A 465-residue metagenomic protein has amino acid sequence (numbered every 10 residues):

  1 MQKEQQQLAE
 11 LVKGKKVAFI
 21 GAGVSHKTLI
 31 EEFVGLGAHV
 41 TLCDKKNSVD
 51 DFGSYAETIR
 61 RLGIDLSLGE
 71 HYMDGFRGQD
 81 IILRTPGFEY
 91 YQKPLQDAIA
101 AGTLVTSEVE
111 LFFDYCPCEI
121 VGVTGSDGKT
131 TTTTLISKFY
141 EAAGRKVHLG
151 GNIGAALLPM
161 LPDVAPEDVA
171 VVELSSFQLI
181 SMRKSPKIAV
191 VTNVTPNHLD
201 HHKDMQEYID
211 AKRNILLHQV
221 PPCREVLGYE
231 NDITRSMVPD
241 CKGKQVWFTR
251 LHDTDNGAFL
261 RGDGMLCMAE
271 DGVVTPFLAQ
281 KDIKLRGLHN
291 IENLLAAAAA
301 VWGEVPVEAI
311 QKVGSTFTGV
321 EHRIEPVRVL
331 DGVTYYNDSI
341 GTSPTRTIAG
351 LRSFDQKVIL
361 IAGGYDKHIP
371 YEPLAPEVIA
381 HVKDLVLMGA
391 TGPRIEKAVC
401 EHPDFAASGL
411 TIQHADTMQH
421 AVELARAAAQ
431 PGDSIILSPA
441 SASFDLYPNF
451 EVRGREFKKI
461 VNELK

Functional and structural regions predicted by a protein language model:
M1-S107, L111: N-terminal leader/targeting and accessory segments in enzymes
L8-K16, H26-L36, K146, F277-D384: Nucleotide phosphate-binding/pyrophosphate-handling subdomain across enzymes that bind or process nucleotide phosphates
F33, I82, V123, N152 (+11 more regions): Residue-level signal for inorganic ion chemistry
G35, M73-R77, P86-Y229, I233-K242 (+1 more regions): Phosphate-binding loop of NTP-binding sites
H39-N47, E225-Y229, I361-A362, H381-A390: Short internal beta-strands
V40-D44, L149, V171, W247 (+1 more regions): Short beta-strand "acidic-cap" motif of Rossmann-like dinucleotide-binding folds
T41, G69-E70, T106-E110, K242-R261 (+4 more regions): Beta-strand->loop->alpha-helix junctions that form or flank phosphate-binding loops in nucleotide-handling enzymes
A56-E57, L374-G432: C-terminal helical cap/extension that packs against the catalytic core of soluble nucleotide-cofactor enzymes
